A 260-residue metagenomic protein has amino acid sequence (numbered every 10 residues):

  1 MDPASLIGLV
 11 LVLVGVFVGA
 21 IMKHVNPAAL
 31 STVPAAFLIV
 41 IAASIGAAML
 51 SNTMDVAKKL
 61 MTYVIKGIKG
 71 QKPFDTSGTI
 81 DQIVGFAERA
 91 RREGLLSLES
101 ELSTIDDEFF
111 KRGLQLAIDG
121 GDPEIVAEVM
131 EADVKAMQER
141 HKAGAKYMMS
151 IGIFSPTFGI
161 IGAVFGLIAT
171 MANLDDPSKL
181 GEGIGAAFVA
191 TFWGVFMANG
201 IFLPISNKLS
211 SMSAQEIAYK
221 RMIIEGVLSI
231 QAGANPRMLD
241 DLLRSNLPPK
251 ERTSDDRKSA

Functional and structural regions predicted by a protein language model:
P3-G8, G15-G144, E216-A260: Large intracellular
I7-V10, V14-A28, V134-M212: Helix-termination/interfacial motifs at the ends of transmembrane alpha-helices
